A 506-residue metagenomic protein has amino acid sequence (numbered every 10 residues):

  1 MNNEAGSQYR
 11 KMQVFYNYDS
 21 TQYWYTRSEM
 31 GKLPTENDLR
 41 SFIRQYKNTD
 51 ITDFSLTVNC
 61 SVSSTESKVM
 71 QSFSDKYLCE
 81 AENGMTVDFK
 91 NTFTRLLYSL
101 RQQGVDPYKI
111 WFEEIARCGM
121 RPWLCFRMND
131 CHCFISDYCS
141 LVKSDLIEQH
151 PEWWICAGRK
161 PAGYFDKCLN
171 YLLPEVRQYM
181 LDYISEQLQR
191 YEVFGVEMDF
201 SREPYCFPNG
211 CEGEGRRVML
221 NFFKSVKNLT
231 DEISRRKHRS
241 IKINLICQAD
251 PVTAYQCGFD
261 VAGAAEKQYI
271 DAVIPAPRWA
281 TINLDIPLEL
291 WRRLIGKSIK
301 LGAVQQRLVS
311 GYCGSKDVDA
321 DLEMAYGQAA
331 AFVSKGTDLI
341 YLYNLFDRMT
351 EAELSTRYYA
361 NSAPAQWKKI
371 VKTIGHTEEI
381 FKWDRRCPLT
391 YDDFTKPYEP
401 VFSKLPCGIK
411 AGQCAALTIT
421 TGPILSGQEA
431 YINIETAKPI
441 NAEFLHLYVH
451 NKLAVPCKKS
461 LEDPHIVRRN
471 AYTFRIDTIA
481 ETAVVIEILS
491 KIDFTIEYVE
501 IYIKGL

Functional and structural regions predicted by a protein language model:
G6-L33, E80-E113, W123-E186, R190 (+1 more regions): Active-site-adjacent "subsite" loops/lids of carbohydrate-active enzymes
K32-P34, N59-S64, R101, Q248-C257 (+4 more regions): Acidic-and-aromatic substrate-binding clefts and catalytic sites of carbohydrate-active enzymes
N37-S64, R190-G195, Y269-A272, S334-L339: Catalytic domains of carbohydrate-active enzymes, especially glycoside hydrolases
I51-Q102, P208-N209, P275, E289-L290: Aromatic-lined carbohydrate-binding/catalytic grooves of carbohydrate-active enzymes
E175-S298, M324: Active-site neighborhood of glycoside hydrolase catalytic domains
I282-I340: Catalytic-core region of carbohydrate-active enzymes that cleave or remodel glycosidic bonds
D338-T420: Aromatic- and carboxylate-lined catalytic core of secreted/periplasmic carbohydrate-active enzymes
T436-L506: Beta-strand-rich ligand-recognition modules
